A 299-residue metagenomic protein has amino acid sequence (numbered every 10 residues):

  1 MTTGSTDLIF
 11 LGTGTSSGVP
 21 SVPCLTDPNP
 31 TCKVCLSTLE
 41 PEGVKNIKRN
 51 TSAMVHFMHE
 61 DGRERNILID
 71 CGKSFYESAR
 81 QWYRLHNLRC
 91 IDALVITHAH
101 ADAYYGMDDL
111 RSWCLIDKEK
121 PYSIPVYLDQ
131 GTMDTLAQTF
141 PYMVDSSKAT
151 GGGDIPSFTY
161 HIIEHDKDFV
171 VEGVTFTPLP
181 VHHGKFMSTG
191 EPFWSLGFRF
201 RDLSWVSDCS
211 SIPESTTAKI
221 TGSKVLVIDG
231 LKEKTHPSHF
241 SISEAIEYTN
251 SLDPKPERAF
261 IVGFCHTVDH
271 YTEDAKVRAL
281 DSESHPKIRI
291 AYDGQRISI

Functional and structural regions predicted by a protein language model:
M1-V206, T272-I299: Binuclear metal-dependent hydrolase catalytic cores
S210-S298: Cap/insert and terminal regions of metallo-dependent hydrolase folds
